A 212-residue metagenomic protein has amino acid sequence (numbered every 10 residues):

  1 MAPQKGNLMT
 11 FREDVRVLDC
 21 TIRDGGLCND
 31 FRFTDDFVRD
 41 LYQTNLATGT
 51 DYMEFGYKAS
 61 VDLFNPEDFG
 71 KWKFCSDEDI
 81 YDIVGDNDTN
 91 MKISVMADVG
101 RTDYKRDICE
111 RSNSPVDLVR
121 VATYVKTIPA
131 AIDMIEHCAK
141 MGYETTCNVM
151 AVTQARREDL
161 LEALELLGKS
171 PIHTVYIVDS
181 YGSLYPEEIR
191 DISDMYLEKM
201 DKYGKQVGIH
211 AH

Functional and structural regions predicted by a protein language model:
G6-D30, N90, S114, C138-M150 (+1 more regions): N-terminal small/glycine-rich loop or linker at the start of catalytic domains across soluble metabolic enzymes
R12-C20, Q43-V61: N-terminal glycine-rich anion-binding loops that anchor highly charged ligand groups
G25, N45, V119, V175: Conserved, mostly hydrophobic/aromatic
D30-D40, T123-A130: Glycine-rich anion/phosphate-binding loops
F31-D35, V149-D159, S183-P186, H210-H212: Active-site glycine- and acidic-residue-rich loops that bind and position anionic ligands or nucleotide-like cofactors
A47-T50, V116, I172: A structural motif
Y52, Y57-A163: Active-site beta->alpha loop and helix N-cap motifs at the rims of alpha/beta catalytic domains
T174, V178-H212: Catalytic alpha/beta core domains of metabolic enzymes, predominantly
